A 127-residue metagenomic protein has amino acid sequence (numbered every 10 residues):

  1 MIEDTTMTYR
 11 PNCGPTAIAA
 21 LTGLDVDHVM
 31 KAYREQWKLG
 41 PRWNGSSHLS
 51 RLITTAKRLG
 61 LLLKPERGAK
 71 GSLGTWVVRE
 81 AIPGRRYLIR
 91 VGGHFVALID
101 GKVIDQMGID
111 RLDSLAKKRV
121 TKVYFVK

Functional and structural regions predicted by a protein language model:
M1-W43, S50, T54-L63, K127: Active-site nucleophile-adjacent alpha helix/oxyanion-hole segment immediately C-terminal to the catalytic cysteine
P15-T22, V29, L88-I89, V96-L98 (+1 more regions): Generic hydrophobic secondary-structure signal
W37-G93, I99-G108, A116: Conserved active-site-adjacent core of cysteine acyl-enzyme catalytic domains
D105-K127: Noncatalytic regulatory segments and standalone regulatory/sensor domains
